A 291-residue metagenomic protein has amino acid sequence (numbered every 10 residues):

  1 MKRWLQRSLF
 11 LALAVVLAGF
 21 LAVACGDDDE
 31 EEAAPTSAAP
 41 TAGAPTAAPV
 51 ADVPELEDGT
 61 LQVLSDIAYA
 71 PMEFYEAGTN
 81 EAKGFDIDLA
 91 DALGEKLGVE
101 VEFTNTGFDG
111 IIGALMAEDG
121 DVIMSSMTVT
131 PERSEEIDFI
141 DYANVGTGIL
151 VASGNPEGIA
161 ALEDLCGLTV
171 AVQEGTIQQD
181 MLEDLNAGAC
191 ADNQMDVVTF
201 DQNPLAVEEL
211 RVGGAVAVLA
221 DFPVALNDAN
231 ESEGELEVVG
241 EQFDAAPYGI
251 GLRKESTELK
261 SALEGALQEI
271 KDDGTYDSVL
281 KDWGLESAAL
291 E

Functional and structural regions predicted by a protein language model:
A24-P35: Bacterial lipoprotein signal-peptidase II cleavage site
A47-A51, L56-S126, D273: Extracytoplasmic small-molecule ligand-binding "clamshell" domains of the periplasmic binding protein/Venus flytrap
L64, E100-G107, V172, N193-Q202: Short beta-strand-to-loop elements that line the ligand-binding cleft of bilobed periplasmic-binding protein-like
I67, N144-V151, L226, N230-Q268 (+1 more regions): Periplasmic-binding protein-like
Y75-E76, A90-L97, Q178-T199, A229-E233: Ligand-binding cleft/hinge of the Venus flytrap
I87-K96, N155, E163, L168-T169 (+2 more regions): Extended ligand-binding regions for polar small-molecule ligands
E100-D164: Acidic, polar ligand-binding/catalytic clefts
D109-G110, M127-S134, M181-D184, R211-D244: A ligand-binding cleft/hinge motif common to bilobed small-molecule-binding domains
